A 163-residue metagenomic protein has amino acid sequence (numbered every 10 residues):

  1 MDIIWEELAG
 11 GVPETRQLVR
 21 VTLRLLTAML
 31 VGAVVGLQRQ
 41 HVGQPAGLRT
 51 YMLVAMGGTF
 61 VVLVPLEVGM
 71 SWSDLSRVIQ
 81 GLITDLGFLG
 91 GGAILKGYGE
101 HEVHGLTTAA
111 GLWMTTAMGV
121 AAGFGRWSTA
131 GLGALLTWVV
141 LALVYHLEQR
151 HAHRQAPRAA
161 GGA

Functional and structural regions predicted by a protein language model:
M1-V78, F124-G125, A130, A142-R150 (+1 more regions): Alpha-helical transmembrane segments and their membrane-interface boundaries that form or gate the permeation pathway
L30-V35, F88-L95, G119: Hydrophobic transmembrane alpha-helices of secondary-active transporters and Na+-translocating membrane complexes
P45-T50, G97-T107: Short, amphipathic, aromatic/basic-enriched membrane-interface segments that mark the entry/exit of transmembrane
Y51-L63, D85-F88, A109-A122: Small-residue-rich segments of transmembrane alpha-helices in multi-pass membrane proteins, especially helix faces
S73-L89, A93: Alpha-helical transmembrane-segment detector that highlights a single hydrophobic TM helix and its immediate
D85-G90, L136-H146: Alpha-helical transmembrane segments and their membrane-interface exit regions
L106, S128-G133: Hydrophobic alpha-helical membrane segments of integral membrane proteins
L136, H153-R154: A small-molecule sensor/coupling module
